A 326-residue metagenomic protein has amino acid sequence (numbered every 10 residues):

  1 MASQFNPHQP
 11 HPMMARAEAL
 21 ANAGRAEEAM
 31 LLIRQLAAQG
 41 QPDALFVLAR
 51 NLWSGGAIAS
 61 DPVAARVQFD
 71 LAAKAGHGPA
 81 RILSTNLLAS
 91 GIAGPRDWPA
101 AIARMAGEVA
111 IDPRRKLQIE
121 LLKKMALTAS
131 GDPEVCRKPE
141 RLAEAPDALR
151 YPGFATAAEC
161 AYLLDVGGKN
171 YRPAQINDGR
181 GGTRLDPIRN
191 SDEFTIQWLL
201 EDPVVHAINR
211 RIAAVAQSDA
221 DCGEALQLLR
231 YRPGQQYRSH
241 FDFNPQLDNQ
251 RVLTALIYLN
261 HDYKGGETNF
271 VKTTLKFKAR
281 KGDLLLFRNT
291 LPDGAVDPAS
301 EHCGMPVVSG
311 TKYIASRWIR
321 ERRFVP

Functional and structural regions predicted by a protein language model:
A2-H11, A15-G24, Q35, R50 (+4 more regions): Fe(II)/2-oxoglutarate oxygenase catalytic core
